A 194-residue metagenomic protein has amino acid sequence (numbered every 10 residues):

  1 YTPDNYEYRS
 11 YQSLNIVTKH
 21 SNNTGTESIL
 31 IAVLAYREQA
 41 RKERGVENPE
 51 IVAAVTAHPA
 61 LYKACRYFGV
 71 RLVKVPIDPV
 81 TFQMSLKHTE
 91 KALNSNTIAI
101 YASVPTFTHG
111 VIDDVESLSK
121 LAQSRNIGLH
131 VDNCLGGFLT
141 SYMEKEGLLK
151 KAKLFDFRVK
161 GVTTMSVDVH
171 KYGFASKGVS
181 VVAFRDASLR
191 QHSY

Functional and structural regions predicted by a protein language model:
Y8-S13, H20-S193: Conserved PLP-enzyme active-site core in the AAT-like
